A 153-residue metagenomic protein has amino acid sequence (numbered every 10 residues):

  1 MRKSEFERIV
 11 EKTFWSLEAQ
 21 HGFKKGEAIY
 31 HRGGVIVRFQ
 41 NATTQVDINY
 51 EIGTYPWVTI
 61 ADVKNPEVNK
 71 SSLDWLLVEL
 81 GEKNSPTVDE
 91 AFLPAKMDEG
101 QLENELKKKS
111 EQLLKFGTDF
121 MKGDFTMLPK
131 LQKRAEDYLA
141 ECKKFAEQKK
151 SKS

Functional and structural regions predicted by a protein language model:
M1-T13, K25-S153: Intrinsically disordered, low-complexity regulatory regions enriched in serine/threonine/proline and acidic residues
